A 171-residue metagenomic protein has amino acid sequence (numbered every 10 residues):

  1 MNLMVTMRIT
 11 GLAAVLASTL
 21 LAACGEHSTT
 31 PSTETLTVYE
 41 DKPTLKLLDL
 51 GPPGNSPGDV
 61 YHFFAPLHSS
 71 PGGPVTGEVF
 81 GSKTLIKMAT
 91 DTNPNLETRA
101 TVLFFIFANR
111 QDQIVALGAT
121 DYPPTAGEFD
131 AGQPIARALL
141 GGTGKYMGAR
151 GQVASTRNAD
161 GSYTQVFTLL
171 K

Functional and structural regions predicted by a protein language model:
N2-L12: Bacterial N-terminal signal peptides that target proteins for export
T10-L20: Bacterial N-terminal signal peptides
A22-K171: Targeting-peptide/extracellular-domain and disordered-appendage signature
